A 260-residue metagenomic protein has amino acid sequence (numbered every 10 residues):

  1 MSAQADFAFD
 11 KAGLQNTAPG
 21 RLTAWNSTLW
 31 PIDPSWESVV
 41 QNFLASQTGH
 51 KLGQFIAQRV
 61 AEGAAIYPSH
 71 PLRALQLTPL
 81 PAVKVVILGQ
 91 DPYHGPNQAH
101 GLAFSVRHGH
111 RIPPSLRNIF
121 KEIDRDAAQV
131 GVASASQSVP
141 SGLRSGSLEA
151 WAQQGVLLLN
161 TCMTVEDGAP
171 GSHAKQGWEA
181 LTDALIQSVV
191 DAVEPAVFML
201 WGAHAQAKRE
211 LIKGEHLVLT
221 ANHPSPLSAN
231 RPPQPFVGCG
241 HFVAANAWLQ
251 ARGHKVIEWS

Functional and structural regions predicted by a protein language model:
S2-R59: Polybasic, low-complexity association/targeting segments
E37-V197, H204-I212, L217-N222, P226-N230 (+3 more regions): A polyanion-binding, active-site-adjacent surface
